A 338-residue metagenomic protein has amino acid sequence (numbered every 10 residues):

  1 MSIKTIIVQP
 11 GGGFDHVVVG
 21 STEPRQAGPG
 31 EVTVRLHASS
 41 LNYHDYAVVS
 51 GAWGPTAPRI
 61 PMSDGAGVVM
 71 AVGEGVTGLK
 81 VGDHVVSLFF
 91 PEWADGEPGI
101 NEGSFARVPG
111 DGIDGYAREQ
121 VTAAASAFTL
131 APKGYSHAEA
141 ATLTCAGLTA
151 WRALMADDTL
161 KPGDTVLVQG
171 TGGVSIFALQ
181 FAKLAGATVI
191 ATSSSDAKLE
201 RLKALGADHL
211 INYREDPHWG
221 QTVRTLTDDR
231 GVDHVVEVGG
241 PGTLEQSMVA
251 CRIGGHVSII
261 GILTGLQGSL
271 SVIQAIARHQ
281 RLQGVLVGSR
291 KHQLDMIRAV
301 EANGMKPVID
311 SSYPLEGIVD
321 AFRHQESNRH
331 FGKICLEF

Functional and structural regions predicted by a protein language model:
S2-I3, I7, D229, G304-V308 (+1 more regions): C-terminal capping/lid region of NAD(P)-dependent oxidoreductase domains
E23-S39, V49-G96, G112-D114, P132-G134: Glycine-rich beta-strand-centered segment in the early N-terminal region that forms part of a ligand/cofactor-binding
A66-V68, H84, Q120, T165 (+2 more regions): Residue-level marker of beta-strand positions
P91-Q169: NAD(P)H dinucleotide-binding glycine-rich loop of Rossmann-like/cofactor-binding domains, especially the beta1-alpha1
T165-T171, K183-Q246: Adenosine-nucleotide cofactor-binding segment
S175-I176: N-terminal Rossmann-fold NAD(P) dinucleotide-binding loop
A185, D196, L202-K203, V238-V308 (+1 more regions): Glycine-rich phosphate-binding loop and adjacent beta-alpha segment of Rossmann(oid) nucleotide-cofactor-binding
